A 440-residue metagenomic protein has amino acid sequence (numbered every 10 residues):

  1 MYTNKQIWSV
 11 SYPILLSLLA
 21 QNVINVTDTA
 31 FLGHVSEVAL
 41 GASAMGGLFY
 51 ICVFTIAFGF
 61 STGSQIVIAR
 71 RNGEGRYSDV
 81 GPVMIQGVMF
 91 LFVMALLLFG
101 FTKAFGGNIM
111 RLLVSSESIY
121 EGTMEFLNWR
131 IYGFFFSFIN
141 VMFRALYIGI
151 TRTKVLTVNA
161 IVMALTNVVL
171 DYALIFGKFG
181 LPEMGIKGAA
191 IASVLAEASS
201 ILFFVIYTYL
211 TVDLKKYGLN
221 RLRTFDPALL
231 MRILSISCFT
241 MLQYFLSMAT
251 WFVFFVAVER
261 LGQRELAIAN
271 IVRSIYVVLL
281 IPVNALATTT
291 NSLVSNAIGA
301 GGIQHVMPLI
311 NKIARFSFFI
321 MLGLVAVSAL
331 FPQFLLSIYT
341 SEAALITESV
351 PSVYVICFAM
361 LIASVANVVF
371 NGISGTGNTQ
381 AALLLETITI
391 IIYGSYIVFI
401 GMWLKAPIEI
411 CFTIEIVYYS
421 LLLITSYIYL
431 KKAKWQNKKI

Functional and structural regions predicted by a protein language model:
M1-S11, I68-F135, L181-C238, V294-A359 (+1 more regions): Short alpha-helical transmembrane segments in multi-pass integral membrane proteins
Y2-A30, H34-V35, I51-G63, V67 (+5 more regions): N-terminal transmembrane alpha-helices
S9-D28, W129, M163, A196-S200 (+4 more regions): Transmembrane helical elements of multi-pass membrane transporters/channels
I14, L18, A30, G47 (+16 more regions): Transmembrane alpha-helix boundary and packing residues in multipass membrane permease domains and related
L19, V23-G41, M110-E117, A173-M184 (+4 more regions): Helix-terminus/linker motif at the lipid-water interface of multi-pass membrane proteins
Q21, N25-L32, F54-S61, Q65 (+16 more regions): Alpha-helical transmembrane segments and their lipid-water interface positions in multi-pass membrane proteins
L40-G100, S137-T151, V155-L156, I268-P332 (+2 more regions): Small-residue-rich hydrophobic transmembrane alpha-helices
S61, Q65, R130-G149, L156-A164 (+5 more regions): Short runs within selected transmembrane alpha-helices of multi-pass transporters and secretion channels
